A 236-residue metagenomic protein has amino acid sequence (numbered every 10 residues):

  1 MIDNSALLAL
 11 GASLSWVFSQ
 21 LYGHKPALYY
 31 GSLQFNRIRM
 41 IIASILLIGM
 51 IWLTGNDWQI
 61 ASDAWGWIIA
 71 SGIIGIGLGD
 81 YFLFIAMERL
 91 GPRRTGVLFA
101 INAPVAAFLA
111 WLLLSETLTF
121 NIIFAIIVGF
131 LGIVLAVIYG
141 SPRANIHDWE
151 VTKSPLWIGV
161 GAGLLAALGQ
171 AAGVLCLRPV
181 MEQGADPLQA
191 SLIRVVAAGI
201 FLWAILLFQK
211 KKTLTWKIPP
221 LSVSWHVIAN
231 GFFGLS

Functional and structural regions predicted by a protein language model:
M1-Q34, I38-A70, D80-L90, I138-A162 (+2 more regions): Membrane-interface interhelical linkers
G11, I38-R39, L98-I101, F120-F124 (+2 more regions): Hydrophobic core positions of alpha-helical segments in small-molecule transporters and transporter systems
A12, S71, L118-F130, P187-A198: Alpha-helical transmembrane segments
L14-Y22, G77, Y81, F108 (+3 more regions): Short helix-kink/termination motifs in transmembrane helices of multi-pass secondary transporters
P26, F35, A86, L112-L118 (+2 more regions): Hydrophobic/aromatic residues within transmembrane alpha-helices of multi-pass small-molecule transporters
G31-S32, G91-P92, L114, L118 (+1 more regions): A helix-boundary/kink motif common to multi-pass secondary transporters, especially Major Facilitator Superfamily
I42-L47, L98-L112, I127, A197-F201: Alpha-helical transmembrane segments of compact multi-pass small-molecule transporters, enriched in specific families
L47, L109-W111, N121-R143: Hydrophobic transmembrane alpha-helices of multi-pass small-molecule transport proteins
